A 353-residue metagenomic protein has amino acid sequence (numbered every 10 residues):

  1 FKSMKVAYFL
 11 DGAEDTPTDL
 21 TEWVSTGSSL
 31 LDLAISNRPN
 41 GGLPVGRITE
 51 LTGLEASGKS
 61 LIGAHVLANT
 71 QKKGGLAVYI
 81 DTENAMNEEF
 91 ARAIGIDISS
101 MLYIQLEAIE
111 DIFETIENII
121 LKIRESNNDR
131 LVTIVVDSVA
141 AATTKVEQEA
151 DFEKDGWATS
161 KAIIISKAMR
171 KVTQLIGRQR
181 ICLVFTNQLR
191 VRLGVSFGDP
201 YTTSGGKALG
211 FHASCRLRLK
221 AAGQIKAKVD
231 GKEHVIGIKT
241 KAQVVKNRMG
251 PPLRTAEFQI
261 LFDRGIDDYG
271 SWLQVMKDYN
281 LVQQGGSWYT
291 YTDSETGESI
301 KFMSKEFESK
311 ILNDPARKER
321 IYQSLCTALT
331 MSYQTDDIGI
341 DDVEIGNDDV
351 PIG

Functional and structural regions predicted by a protein language model:
F1-E14, A222-G353: C-terminal regions of RecA-like/P-loop NTPase motor modules
F1-M101, I112-F113, E117-L121: The Walker A/P-loop phosphate-binding site
L31, L51, A91, D137 (+4 more regions): Residue-level signature of catalytic and energy-coupling elements of molecular machines, predominantly ATP/GTP-dependent
K72-G74, A93-M101, A150-A158, P200-G206: A short alpha->loop->secondary-structure connector
Y79, V135, F185-T186: Generic enzyme active-site microenvironment
E107-R180: Phosphate-binding/switch loop-helix module in NTP-utilizing enzymes
A141, E147, V191-S196, G285-W288: N-terminal cationic and glycine-rich segments that engage phosphates or anionic surfaces
W157-Y279: Phosphate-binding/switch region of NTP-binding enzymes
